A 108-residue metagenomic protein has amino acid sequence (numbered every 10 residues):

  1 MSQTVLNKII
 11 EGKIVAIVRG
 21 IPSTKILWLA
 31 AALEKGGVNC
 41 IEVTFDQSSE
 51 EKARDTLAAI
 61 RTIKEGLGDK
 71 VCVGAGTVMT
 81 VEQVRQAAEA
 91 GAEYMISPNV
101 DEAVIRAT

Functional and structural regions predicted by a protein language model:
S2-L6, P22-W28, F45-G66, V81-R85 (+1 more regions): Active-site-adjacent beta->alpha loops and helix N-cap segments on the catalytic face of soluble alpha/beta enzymes
K8-I9, K35: Glycine-rich phosphate/diphosphate-binding loops that line cofactor/substrate pockets in enzymes
I14-V18, N39-V43, V71-G76, M95-I96: Hydrophobic faces of well-ordered beta-strands that scaffold small-molecule active sites in alpha/beta enzyme cores
A16, L33, A87: Conserved, mostly hydrophobic/aromatic
A30, G37-N39: Long, contiguous secondary-structure blocks with strong helical propensity
V71-T77, V81-E89: Feature detects long, helix-prone N-terminal segments enriched in hydrophobes
